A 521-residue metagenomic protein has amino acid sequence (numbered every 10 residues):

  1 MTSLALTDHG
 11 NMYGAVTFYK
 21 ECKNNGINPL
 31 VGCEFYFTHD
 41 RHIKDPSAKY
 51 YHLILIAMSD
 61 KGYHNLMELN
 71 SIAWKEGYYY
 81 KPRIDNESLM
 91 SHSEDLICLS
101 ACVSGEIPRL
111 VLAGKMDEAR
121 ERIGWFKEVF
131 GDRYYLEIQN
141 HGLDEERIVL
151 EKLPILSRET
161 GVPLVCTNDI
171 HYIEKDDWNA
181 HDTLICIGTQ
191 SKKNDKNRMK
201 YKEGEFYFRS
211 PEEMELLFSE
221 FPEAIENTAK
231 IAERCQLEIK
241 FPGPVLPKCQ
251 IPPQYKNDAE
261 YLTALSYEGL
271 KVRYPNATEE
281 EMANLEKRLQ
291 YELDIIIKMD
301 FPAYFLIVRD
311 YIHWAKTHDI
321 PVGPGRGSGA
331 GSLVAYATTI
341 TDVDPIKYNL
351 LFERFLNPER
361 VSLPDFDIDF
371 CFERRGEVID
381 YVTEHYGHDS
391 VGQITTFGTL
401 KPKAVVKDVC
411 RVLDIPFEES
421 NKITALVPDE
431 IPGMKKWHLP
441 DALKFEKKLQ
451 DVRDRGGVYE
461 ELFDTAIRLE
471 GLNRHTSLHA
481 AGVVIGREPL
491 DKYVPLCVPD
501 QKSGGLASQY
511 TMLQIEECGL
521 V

Functional and structural regions predicted by a protein language model:
M1-V521: Alpha-helical scaffold/interaction cores of sigma-54-like transcription cofactors and many family A DNA polymerases
